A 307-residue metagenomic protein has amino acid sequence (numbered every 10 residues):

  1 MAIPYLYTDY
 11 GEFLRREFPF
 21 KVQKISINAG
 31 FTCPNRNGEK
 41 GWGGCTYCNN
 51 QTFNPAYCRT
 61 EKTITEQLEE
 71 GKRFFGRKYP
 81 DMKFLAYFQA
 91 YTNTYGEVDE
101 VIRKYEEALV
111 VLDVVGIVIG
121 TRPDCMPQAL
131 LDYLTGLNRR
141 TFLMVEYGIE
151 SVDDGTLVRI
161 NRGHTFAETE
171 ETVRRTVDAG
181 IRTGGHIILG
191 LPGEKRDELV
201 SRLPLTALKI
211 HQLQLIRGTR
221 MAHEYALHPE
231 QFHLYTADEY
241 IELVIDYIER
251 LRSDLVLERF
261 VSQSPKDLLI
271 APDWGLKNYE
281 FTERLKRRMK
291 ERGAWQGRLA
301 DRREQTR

Functional and structural regions predicted by a protein language model:
M1-L85: N-terminal [4Fe-4S]-dependent radical SAM core
A2-E12, R16-Q23, A207, L215-R307: Auxiliary Fe-S-binding modules of radical SAM enzymes
Q23-I27, F84-A86, I117-I119, L143-Y147 (+3 more regions): Hydrophobic faces of well-ordered beta-strands that scaffold small-molecule active sites in alpha/beta enzyme cores
Q51-G71, Y79-V98, L112-M126, F142-T169 (+1 more regions): Core AdoMet radical
F75-Y79, Y105-L112, D132-F142, R174-D178: Acidic (Asp/Glu)-rich catalytic clusters
V111-L112, L137, A167-G185, Q231-S253: Alpha-helix-loop-beta-strand connector modules within alpha/beta enzyme cores
D124-P127, R162-T165, P192-R202, L234-I241: Active-site glycine- and acidic-residue-rich loops that bind and position anionic ligands or nucleotide-like cofactors
D153-D154, T176-L199, H211-R217, E224-L234 (+1 more regions): Conserved strand-turn element in the central/C-terminal portion of the radical SAM core barrel that lines
